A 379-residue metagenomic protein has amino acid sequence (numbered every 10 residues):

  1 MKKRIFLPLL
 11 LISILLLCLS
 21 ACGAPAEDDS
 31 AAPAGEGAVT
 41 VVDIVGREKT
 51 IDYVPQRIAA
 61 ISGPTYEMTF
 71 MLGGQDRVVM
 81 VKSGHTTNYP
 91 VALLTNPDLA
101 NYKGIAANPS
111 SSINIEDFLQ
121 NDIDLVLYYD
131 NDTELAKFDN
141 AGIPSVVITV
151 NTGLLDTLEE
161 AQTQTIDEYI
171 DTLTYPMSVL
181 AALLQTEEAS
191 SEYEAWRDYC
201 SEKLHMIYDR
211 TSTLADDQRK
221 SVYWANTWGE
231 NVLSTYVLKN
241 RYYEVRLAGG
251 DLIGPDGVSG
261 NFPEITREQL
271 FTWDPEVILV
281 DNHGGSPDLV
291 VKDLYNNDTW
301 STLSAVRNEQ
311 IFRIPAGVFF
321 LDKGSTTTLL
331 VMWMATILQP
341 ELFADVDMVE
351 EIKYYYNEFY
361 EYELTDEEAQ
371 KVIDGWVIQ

Functional and structural regions predicted by a protein language model:
M1-L9: Bacterial N-terminal signal peptides that target proteins for export
L17-A21: C-terminal motif of bacterial Sec signal peptides marking the signal peptidase cleavage site
C22-M68, E188-A225, A344-Q379: Bacterial Sec-exported substrate-binding components of ABC uptake systems
R57-I61, R77-K82, L125-Y129, S145-T149 (+4 more regions): Structural recognition of the beta-strand scaffold that forms the well-ordered cores of secreted hydrolase catalytic
A60-S62, Y66-Q120, L125-V126, V147 (+1 more regions): A short, structured surface patch at a secondary-structure boundary
S112-D122, N140-A141, I265-D274: Short helices/loops that flank or line small-molecule/ion binding pockets
D132-A189, G285-E350: Charged, glycine-enriched surface loops/patches that mediate electrostatic binding to polyanionic ligands
S234-N261: Alpha-helical, coiled-coil/dimerization segments enriched in small aliphatic residues
